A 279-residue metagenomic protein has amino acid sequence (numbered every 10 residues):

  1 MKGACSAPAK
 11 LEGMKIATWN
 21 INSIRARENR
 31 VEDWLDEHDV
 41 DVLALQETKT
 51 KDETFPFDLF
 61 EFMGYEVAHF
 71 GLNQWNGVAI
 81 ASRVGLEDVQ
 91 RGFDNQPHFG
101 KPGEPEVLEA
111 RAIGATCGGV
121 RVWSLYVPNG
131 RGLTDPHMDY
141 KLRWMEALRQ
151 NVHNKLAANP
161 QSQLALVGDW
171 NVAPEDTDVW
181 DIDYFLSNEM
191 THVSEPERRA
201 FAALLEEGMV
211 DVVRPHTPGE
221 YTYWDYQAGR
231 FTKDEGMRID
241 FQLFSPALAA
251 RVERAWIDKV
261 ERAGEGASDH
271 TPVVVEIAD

Functional and structural regions predicted by a protein language model:
M1-V78, D279: N-terminal, active-site-proximal structural segment of metallo-dependent hydrolase catalytic domains
M14-S23, G119-T134, H270: Active-site-proximal beta-strand elements of phosphoester/diester hydrolases
I16-N20, L35-E53, V122, V152-D176 (+4 more regions): Active-site beta-strand/loop signature of hydrolases that rely on acidic residues for catalysis
N22, K49, D94, P128 (+2 more regions): Catalytic metal-binding/acid-base residues of hydrolase active sites
T48-K49, F55-G132: Structured beta-strand-rich core segments of catalytic domains in phosphoester-bond hydrolases
M63, W144-I239: Metal-dependent phosphoesterases centered on the DNase I-like endonuclease/exonuclease/phosphatase
Q74-V89, R230-R251, I277: Conserved beta strand-loop-helix elements of the APE1-like EEP
W256-D279: Surface polyanion/phosphate-binding segment centered on an Asp-His-Pro turn
